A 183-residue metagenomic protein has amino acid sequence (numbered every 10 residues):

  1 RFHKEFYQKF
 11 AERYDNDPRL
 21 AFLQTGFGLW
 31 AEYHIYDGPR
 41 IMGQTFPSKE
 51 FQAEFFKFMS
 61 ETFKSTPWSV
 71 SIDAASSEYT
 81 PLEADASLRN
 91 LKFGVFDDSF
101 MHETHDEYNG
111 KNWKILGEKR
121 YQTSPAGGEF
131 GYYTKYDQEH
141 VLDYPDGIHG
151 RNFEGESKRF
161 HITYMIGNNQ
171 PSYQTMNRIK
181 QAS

Functional and structural regions predicted by a protein language model:
R1-Q24, F51-F58, T62: An active-site-proximal structural segment forming one wall of the substrate-binding cleft that immediately precedes
F2-H3, S48-K49, D143-P145: A short linear-motif detector with a strong N-terminal bias
Q8, Q44, P171-S172: Alpha-helix capping and helix-coil boundary motifs
R13, A21-L23, D37-R40, P171: Residue-level detector of solvent-exposed, low-hydrophobicity positions
R19-Q24, P67-S69, Y164: Structural preference for beta-strand elements that scaffold enzyme active sites
T25-G28, N169: Short loop/turn segments at strand-loop or loop-helix junctions that form parts of catalytic or ligand-binding pockets
F27-T123: Substrate-binding cleft/loops of secretory-pathway carbohydrate-active enzymes
A75-S76, A84-S183: Substrate-binding cleft of secreted/luminal carbohydrate-active enzymes
